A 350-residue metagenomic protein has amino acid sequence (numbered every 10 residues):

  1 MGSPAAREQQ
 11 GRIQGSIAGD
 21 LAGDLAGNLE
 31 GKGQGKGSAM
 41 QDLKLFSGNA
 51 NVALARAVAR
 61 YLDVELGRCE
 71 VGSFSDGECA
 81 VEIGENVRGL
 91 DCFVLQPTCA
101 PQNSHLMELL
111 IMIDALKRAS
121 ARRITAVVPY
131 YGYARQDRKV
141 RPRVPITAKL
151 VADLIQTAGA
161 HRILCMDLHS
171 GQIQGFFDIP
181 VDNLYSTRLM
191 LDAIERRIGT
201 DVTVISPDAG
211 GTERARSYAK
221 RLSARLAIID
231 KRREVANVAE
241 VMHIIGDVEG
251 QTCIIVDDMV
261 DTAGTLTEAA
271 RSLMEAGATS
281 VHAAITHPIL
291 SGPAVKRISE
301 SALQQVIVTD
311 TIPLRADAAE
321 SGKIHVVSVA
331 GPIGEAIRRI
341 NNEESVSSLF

Functional and structural regions predicted by a protein language model:
G2-F350: PRPP-associated nucleotide enzymes
